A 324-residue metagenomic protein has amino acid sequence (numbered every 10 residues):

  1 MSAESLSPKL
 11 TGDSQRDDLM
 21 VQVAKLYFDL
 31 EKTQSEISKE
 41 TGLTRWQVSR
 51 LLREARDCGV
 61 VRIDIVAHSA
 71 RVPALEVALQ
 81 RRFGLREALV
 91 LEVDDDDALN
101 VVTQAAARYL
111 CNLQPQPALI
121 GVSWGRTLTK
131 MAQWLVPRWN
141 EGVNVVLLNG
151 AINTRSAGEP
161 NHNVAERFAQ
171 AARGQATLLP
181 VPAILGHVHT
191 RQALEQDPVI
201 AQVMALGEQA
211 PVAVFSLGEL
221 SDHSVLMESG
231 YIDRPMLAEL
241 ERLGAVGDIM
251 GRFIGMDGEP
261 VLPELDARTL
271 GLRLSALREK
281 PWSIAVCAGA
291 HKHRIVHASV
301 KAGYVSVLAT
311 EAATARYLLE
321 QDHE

Functional and structural regions predicted by a protein language model:
S2-A24, F28-I37, G42, Q47-R53 (+2 more regions): Conserved phosphate- and dinucleotide-binding cores of soluble alpha/beta proteins, encompassing both enzyme active
A3, S7, T11-Q15, L51-G121 (+3 more regions): HTH-adjacent hinge/linker in prokaryotic transcriptional regulators
A88, V143-V145, P281-A285: Hydrophobic beta-strand segments of well-ordered beta-sheets in folded domains
L91-V93, L148, L179-V181: Conserved beta-strand termini and adjacent loop/short-helix elements that scaffold enzyme active sites in alpha/beta
E92-V93, A118-W124, R252-P263: Acidic/glycine-enriched edge-of-secondary-structure segments
V122, V145-L147, L178, A285: Structural beta-sheet core signal
V122-T127, A288: Glycine-rich beta-strand-to-loop/alpha-helix junction loops that act as flexible
T127-R138, V225-P235: Short Gly/Thr/Asp-enriched flexible loops that form oxyanion-binding sites at enzyme active sites
